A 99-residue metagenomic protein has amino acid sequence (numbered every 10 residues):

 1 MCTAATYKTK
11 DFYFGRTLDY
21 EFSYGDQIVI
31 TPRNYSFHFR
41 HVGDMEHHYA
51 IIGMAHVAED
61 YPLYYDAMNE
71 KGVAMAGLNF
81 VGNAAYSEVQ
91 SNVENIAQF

Functional and structural regions predicted by a protein language model:
M1-E94: A contiguous strand-loop segment
F99: Second-shell loop/turn segments in exported
